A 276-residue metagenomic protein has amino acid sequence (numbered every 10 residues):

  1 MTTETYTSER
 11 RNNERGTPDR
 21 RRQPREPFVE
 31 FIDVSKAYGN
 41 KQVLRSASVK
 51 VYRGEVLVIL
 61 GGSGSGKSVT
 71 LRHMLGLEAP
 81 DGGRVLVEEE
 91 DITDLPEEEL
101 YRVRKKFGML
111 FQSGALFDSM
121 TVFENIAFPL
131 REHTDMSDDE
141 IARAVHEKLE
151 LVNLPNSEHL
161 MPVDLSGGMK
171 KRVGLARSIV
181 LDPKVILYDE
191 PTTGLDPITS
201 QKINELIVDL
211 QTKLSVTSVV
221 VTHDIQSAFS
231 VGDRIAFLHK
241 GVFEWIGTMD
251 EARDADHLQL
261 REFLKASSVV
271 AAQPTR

Functional and structural regions predicted by a protein language model:
L75: Helix-to-loop junction immediately C-terminal to a conserved catalytic motif
E90-D91, D138-S157, V208: Conserved ABC ATPase "signature" region
M161-L165, M169: Conserved ABC ATPase signature
V180-K184: A short, proline-enriched helix->beta-strand linker immediately N-terminal to the Walker B motif in ABC-type P-loop
I186-D189: Catalytic Walker B motif of ABC-type/P-loop ATPase nucleotide-binding domains
P197-T199: Helix N-cap at the start of a conserved alpha-helix in ABC-type nucleotide-binding domains
Q201-L214: Helical segment within the ABC ATPase nucleotide-binding domain
